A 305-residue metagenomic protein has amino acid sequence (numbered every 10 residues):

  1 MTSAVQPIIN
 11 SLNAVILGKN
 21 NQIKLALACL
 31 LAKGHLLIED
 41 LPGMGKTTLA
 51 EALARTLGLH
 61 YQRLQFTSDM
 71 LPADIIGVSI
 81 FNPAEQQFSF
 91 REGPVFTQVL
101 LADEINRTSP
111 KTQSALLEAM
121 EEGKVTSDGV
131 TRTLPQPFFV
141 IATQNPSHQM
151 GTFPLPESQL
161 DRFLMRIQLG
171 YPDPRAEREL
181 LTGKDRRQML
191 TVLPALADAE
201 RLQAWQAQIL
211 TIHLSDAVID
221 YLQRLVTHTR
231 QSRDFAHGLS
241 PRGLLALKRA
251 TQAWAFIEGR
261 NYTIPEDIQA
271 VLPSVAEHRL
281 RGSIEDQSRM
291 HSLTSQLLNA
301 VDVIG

Functional and structural regions predicted by a protein language model:
T2-M44: Pre-Walker A (pre-P-loop) alpha-helix and adjacent loop at the N terminus of AAA/AAA+ ATPase modules, a conserved
K24-A28, F81-L101, V130: Conserved alpha-helical scaffold flanking the Walker A/P-loop in AAA+ ATPase domains
L27-T67: Walker A/P-loop
D40, D103-E104, A115: Walker B catalytic acidic pair
L41, I75, T143: P-loop (Walker A) phosphate-binding loop of NTP-binding proteins
T56-A84: AAA+/P-loop NTPase substrate/partner-engagement loops
N82-Q87, T108, T112, M120-A197 (+2 more regions): Canonical AAA+ ATPase core
Q231-G305: C-terminal engagement/docking regions of AAA+ P-loop ATPases
